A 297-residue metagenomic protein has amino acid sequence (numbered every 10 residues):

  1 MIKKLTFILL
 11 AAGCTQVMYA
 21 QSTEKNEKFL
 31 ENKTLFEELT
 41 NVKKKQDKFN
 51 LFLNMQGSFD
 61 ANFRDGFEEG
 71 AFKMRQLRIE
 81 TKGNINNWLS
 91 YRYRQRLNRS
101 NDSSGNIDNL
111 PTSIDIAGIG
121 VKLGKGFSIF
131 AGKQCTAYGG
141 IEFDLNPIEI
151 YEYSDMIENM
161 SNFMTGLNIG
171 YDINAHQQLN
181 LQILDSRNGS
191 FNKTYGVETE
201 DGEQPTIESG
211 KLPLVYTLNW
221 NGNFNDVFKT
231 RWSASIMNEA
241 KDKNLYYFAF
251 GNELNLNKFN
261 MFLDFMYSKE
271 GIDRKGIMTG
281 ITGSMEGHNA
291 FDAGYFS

Functional and structural regions predicted by a protein language model:
M1-N32: Cleavable N-terminal export/targeting peptides
A20, D144-P147, G196: Short, glycine/charged-enriched secondary-structure capping and boundary segments
Q21-T34, Q46-D65, S233-S235: Short glycine/proline- and aromatic-enriched beta-strand/turn motifs that initiate or cap beta-hairpins
T23, E37, S100-D102, K122-I129 (+1 more regions): Signature for the C-terminal beta-barrel architecture of outer-membrane proteins
K28-L35, E69-A71, I107-N109, P147-I148 (+3 more regions): A short linear-motif detector with a strong N-terminal bias
T40-A61, F67-G189, N221-F224: Outer membrane beta-barrel
D115-A117, D292-S297: Ampipathic, surface-exposed secondary-structure segments
